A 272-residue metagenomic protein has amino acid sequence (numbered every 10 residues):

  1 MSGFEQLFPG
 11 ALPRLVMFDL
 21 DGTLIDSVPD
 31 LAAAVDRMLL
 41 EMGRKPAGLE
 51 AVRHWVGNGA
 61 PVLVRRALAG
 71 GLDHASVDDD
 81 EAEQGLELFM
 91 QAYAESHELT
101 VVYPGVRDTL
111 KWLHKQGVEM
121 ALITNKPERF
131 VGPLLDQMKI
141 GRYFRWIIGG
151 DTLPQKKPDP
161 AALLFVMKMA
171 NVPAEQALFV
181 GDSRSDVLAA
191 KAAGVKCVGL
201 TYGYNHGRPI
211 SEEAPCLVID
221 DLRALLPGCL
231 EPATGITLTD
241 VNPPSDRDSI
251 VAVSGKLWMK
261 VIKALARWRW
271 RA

Functional and structural regions predicted by a protein language model:
S2-F4, P9-L20, L24-D108, W112-Q116 (+1 more regions): N-terminal helical cap/lid subdomain that shapes the substrate entry/recognition surface in HAD-like hydrolases
S2-V16, E128, G132-A272: Asp-based, Mg2+/Mn2+-dependent phosphohydrolase catalytic module
